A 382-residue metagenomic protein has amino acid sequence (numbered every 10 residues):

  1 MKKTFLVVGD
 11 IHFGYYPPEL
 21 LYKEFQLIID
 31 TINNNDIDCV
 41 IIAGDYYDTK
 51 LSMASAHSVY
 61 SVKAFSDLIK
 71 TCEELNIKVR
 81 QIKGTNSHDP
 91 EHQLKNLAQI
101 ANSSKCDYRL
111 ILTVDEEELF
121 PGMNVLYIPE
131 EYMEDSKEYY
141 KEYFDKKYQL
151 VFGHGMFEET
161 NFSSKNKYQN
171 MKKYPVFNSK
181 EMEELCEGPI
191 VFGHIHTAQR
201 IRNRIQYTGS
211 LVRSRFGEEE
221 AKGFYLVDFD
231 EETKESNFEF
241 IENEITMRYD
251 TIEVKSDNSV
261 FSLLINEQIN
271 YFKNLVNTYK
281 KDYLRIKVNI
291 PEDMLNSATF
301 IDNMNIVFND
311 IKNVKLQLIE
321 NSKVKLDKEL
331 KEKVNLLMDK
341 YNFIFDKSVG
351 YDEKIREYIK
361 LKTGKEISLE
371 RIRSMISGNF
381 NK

Functional and structural regions predicted by a protein language model:
M1-L21, Y143-F162: Mobile, glycine- and charge-enriched loop segments and immediately flanking short secondary-structure elements within
K2-T4, I11-E117, E183-E184: Core catalytic region of metal-dependent phosphoesterases/phosphodiesterases, especially metallo-beta-lactamase-like
K3-F5, D38-C39, M123-N124, L150 (+1 more regions): Structural motif
G9-F13, D45-Y47, T85-S87, P129-E131 (+4 more regions): Active-site metal-binding loops of divalent metal-dependent hydrolases
C72-L75, E142-K146, K180-C186, T278-Y279: Short, conserved loop/helix-junction motifs that constitute active-site signature segments in enzyme catalytic cores
R80, T85-P175, R204: Conserved catalytic scaffold of divalent metal-dependent phosphoesterases
N166-E235: Conserved beta-sheet core of the metallophosphoesterase superfamily
F229-K382: Accessory, non-catalytic peripheral segments of nucleic-acid enzymes
